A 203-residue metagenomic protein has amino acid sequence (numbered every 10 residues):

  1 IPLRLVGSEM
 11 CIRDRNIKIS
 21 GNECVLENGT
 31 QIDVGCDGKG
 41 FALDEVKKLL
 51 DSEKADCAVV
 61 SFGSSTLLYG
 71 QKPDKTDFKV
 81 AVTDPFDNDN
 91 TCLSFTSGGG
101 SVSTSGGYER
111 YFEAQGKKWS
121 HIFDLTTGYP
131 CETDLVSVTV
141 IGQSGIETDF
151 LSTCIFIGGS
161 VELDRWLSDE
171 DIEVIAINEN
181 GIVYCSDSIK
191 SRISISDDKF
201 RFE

Functional and structural regions predicted by a protein language model:
I1-G7, C11-I12: Single conserved hydrophobic/aromatic residue that forms the stacking wall/gate of nucleotide- or nucleobase-binding
D14, A55, K75-D77, N90-C92 (+4 more regions): Extracytoplasmic
I19-F86: RNase III-family endoribonuclease catalytic core
S64, W119-I175: Proteins synthesized as precursors that undergo proteolytic processing into mature forms
Q71-Y108: Phosphate/pyrophosphate-binding betaalpha-module
F86, G107-H121, T126: Pocket-lining segment of extracytoplasmic ligand-binding domains
E179-E203: Low-complexity, Gly/Ser/Thr/Pro-rich intrinsically disordered linker/tail segments
